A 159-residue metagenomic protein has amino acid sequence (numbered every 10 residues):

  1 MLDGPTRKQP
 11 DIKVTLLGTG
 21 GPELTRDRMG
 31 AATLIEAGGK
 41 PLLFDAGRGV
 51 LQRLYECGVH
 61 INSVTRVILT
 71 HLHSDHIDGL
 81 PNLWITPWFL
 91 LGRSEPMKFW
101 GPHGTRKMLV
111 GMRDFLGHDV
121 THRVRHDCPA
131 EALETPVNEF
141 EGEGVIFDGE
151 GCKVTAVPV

Functional and structural regions predicted by a protein language model:
M1-V159: Binuclear metal-dependent hydrolase catalytic cores
